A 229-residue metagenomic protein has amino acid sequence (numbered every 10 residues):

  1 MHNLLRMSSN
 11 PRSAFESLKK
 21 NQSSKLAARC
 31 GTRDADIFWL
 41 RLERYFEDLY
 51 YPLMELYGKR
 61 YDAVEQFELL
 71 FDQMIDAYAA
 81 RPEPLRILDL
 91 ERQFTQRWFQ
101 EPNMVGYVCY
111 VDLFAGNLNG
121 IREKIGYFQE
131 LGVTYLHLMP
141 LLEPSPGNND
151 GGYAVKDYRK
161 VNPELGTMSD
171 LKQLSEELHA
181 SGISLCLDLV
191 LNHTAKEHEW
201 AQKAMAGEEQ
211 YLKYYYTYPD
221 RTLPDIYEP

Functional and structural regions predicted by a protein language model:
M1-N103, Y110, G116, E164 (+2 more regions): Alpha-amylase-like alpha-glycosidases and glucanotransferases acting on alpha-linked glucans and related
V105-C109, L136-L138, L185-L187: Hydrophobic faces of well-ordered beta-strands that scaffold small-molecule active sites in alpha/beta enzyme cores
G106-V111, V155-R159: Glycine- and acidic
G116, Y127-E176, S181-I183, L191-E197: Aromatic-lined carbohydrate-binding/catalytic grooves of carbohydrate-active enzymes
N117-R122: Glycine-rich anion/phosphate-binding loops
